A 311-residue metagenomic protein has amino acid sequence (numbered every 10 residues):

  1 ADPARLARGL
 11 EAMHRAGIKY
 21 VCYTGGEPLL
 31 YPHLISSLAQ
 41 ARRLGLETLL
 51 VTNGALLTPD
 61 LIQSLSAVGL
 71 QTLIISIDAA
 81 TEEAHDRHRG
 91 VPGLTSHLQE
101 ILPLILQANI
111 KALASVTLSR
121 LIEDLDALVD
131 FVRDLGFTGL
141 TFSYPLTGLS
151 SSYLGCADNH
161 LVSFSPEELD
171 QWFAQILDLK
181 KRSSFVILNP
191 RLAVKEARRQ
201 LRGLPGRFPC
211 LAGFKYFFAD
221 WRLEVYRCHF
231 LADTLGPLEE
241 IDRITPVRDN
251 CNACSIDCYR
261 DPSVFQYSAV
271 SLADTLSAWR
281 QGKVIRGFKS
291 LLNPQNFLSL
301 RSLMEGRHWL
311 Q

Functional and structural regions predicted by a protein language model:
A1, E47, S66-T72, S76-L211 (+2 more regions): Radical SAM enzyme [4Fe-4S]-AdoMet core and its adjacent flexible, acidic and glycine-rich loops/tails across
A1-T72, Q311: Conserved alpha-helical substructure of the radical SAM core
G25, I77, Y144, A232 (+1 more regions): Residues that line or immediately flank small-molecule/substrate-binding pockets and catalytic motifs
E27, L56, A79, L146 (+1 more regions): Flexible, active-site-proximal loop/turn residues at the rims of small-molecule/cofactor binding pockets and catalytic
L30-Y31, T58, L94, L121-I122 (+1 more regions): Alpha-helix N-cap/loop-to-helix initiation residues
L204-R207, R222-Q311: Flexible mid-to-C-terminal extensions adjoining Fe-S/redox cofactors in radical SAM and related proteins
